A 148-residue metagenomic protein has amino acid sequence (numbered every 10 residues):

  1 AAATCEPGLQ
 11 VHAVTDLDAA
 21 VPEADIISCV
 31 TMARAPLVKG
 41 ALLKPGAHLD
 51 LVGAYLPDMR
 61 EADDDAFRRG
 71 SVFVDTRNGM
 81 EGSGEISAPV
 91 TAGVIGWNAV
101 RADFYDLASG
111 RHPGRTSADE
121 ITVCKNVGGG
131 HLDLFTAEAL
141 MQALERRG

Functional and structural regions predicted by a protein language model:
A1-E6: NAD(P)-binding Rossmann-fold cofactor-contacting core
L9-P89, V94: Rossmann-like adenosine-cofactor binding region
D58-R147: Adenosine-phosphate binding glycine-rich loop
